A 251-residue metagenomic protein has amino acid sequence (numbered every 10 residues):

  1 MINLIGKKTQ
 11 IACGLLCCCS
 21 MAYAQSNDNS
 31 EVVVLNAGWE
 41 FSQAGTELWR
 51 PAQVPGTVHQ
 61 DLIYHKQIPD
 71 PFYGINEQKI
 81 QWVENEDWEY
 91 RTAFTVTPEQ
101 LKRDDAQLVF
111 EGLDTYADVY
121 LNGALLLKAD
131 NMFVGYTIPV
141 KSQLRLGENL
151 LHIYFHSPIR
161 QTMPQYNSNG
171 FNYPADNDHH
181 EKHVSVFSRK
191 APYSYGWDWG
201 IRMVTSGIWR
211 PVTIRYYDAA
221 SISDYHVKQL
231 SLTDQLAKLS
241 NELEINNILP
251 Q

Functional and structural regions predicted by a protein language model:
M1-A12: Bacterial N-terminal signal peptides that target proteins for export
A12-S20: Bacterial N-terminal signal peptides
S26-N27, E31, S42, N85-S221 (+1 more regions): Accessory beta-strand-rich segments of carbohydrate-active enzymes
S30-A44, W49-G56: Mature N-terminal segment immediately following signal peptide/propeptide cleavage in secreted/periplasmic
T46-P51, P55-D70, V184, G200-V204 (+2 more regions): N-terminal, polar/Ser/Thr-rich
D70-Q81: Surface-exposed, low-complexity/disordered Ser/Thr/Gly/Pro/Asn-rich loops and linkers
V119-L121, L236-Q251: Beta-strand-rich binding/interaction modules
Q229-A237: Short, solvent-exposed loop/linker segments at the N-terminal edge of repeated beta-sheet extracellular domains
